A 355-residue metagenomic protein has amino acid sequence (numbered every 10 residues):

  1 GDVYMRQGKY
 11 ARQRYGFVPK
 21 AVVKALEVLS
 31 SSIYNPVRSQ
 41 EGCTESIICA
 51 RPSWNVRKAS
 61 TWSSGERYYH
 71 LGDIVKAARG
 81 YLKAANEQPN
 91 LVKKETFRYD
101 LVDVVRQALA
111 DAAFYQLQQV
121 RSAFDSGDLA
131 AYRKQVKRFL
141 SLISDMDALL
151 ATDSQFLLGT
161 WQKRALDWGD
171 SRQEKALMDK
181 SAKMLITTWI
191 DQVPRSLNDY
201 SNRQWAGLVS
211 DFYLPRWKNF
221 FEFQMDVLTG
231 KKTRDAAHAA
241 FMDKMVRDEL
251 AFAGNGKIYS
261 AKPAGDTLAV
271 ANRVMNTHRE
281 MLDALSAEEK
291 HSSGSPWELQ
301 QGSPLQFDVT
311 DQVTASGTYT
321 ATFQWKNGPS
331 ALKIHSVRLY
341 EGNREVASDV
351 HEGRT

Functional and structural regions predicted by a protein language model:
G1-E289: Substrate-binding groove of N-acetylhexosamine-processing glycoside hydrolases
V3-Y4, K326, S348-R354: Short, intrinsically disordered, charge-balanced linker/junction segments flanking boundaries in proteins
E289-T314, V350-R354: Extracellular carbohydrate recognition and processing domains and analogous Trp-centered ligand-binding platforms
Q312-F323: Noncatalytic modules at the cell exterior or secretory-pathway interfaces, chiefly beta-strand-rich lectin/adhesion
F323-P329: Short beta-strand-plus-loop segments that form exposed binding edges in beta-rich domains
